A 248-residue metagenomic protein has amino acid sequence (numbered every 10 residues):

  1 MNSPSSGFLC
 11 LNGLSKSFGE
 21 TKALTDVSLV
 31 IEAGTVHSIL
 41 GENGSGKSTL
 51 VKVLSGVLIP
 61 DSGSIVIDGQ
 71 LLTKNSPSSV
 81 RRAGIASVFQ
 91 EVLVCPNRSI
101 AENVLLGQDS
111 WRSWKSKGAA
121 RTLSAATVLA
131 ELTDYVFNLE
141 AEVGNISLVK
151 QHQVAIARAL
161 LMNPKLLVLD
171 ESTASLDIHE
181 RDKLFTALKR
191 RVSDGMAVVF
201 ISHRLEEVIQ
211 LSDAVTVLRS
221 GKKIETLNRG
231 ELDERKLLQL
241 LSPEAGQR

Functional and structural regions predicted by a protein language model:
N2-R248: Glycine-rich phosphate-binding loops of nucleotide-dependent enzymes
